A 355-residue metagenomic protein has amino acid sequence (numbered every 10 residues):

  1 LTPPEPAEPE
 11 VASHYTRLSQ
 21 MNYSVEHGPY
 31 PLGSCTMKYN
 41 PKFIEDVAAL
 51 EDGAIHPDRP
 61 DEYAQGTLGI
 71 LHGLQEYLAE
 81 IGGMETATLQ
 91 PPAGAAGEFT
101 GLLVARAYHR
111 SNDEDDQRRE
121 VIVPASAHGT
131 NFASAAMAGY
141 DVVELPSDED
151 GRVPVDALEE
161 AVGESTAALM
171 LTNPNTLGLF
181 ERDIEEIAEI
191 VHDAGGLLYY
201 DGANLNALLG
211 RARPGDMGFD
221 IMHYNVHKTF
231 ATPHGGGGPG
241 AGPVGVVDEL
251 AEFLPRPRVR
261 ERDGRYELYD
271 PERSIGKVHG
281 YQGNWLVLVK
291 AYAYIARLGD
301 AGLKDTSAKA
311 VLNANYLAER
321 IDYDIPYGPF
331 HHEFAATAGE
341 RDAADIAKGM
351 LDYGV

Functional and structural regions predicted by a protein language model:
L1-D52: N-terminal glycine-rich, Lys/His-bearing helix-loop that initiates the first secondary-structure elements of many
E8-V11, Y15-M21, E51-P92, G97: Conserved N-terminal alpha-helix of the aminotransferase class I/II PLP-enzyme fold
Y23-I44, Q90-G101, F230-G245, Q282-A293: Conserved phosphate/anionic-ligand binding catalytic regions in large, soluble enzymes, centered on
P31-N40, P91-G97, P124-A127, N204-G210 (+3 more regions): A glycine-rich phosphate-binding loop feature that marks nucleotide/adenosyl-phosphate handling sites
P31-R59, Y323-V355: Terminal amphipathic helices with adjacent charged low-complexity linkers/tails
A49-E62, E80, A136-P146, S165-M170 (+2 more regions): Gly-rich Lys/Arg/Thr-decorated short loops/hinges at beta-loop-alpha junctions or inter-strand turns that position
G66, A96-D263, E340, A344-K348: Conserved PLP-enzyme active-site core in the AAT-like
I221-H332, T337-G339: Active-site C-terminal subdomain of aminotransferase-like
